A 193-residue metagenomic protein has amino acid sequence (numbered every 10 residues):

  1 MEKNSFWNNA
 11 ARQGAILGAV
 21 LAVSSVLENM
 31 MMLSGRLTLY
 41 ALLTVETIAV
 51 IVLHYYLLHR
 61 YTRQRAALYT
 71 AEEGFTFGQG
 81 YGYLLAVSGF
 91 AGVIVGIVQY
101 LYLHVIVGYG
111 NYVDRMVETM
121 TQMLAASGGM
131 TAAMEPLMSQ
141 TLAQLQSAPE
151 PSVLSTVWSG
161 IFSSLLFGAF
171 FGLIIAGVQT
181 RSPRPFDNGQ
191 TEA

Functional and structural regions predicted by a protein language model:
M1-L68: Transmembrane alpha-helical insertion/packing segments
M1-N4, T180-A193: Short, charged juxtamembrane terminal tails flanking transmembrane helices
N8, R12-I16, Q79-V95, S159 (+1 more regions): Alpha-helical transmembrane segments of multi-pass membrane proteins
M31-R36, Y61-T70, Y102, I106-D114 (+1 more regions): Membrane-interfacial segments
A66-G80: Amphipathic, cytosolic membrane-interfacial segments at TM-TM junctions
G96-G128: Functional transmembrane-helix hotspots
S127-S147: Low-complexity, acidic polar-rich segments
L142-L166: Individual transmembrane alpha-helix segments
